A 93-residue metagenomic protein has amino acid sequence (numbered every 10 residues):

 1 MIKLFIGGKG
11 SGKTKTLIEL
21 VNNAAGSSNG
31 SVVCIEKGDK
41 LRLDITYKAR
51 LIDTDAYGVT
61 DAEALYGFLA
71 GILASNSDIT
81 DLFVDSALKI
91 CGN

Functional and structural regions predicted by a protein language model:
M1-I72: Conserved P-loop
A64-N93: Mid-chain, well-packed structural core segment of small domains
